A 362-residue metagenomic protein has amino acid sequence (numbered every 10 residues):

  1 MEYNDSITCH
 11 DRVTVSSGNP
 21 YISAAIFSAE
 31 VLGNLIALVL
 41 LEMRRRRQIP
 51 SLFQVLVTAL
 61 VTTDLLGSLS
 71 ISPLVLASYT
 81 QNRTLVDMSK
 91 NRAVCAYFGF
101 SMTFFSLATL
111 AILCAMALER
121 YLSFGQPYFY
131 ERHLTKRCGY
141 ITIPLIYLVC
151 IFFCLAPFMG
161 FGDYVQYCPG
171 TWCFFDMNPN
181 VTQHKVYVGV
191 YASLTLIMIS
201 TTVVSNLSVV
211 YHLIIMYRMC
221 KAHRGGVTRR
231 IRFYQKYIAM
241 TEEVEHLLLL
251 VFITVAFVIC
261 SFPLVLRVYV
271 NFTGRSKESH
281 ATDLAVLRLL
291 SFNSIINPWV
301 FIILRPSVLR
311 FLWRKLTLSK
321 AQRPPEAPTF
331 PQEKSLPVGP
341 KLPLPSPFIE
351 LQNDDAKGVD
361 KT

Functional and structural regions predicted by a protein language model:
M1-I36, L40, T362: Extracellular N-terminal segment of 7TM GPCRs
M1-T8, R218-L247, S307-T362: Intrinsically disordered regulatory tails of 7TM GPCRs
E2-H10, N82-G99, F104, F152-I197: Loop architecture of class A 7-transmembrane GPCRs
V15-A24, L52-M116, S123: Extracellular TM2-ECL1-early TM3 structural module of rhodopsin-like
V31-E42, S68-V75, T103-Y128, T142-P144 (+2 more regions): Cytoplasm-facing ends of alpha-helical transmembrane segments in multi-pass membrane proteins
Q54-T63, Y211-L264: Intracellular effector-coupling site of seven-transmembrane GPCRs, centered on the ICL3-to-TM6 transition
A77, A108-A115, L122, Y128-T171 (+1 more regions): Fourth transmembrane helix
I259-Y269, A285-E333: Seventh transmembrane helix
